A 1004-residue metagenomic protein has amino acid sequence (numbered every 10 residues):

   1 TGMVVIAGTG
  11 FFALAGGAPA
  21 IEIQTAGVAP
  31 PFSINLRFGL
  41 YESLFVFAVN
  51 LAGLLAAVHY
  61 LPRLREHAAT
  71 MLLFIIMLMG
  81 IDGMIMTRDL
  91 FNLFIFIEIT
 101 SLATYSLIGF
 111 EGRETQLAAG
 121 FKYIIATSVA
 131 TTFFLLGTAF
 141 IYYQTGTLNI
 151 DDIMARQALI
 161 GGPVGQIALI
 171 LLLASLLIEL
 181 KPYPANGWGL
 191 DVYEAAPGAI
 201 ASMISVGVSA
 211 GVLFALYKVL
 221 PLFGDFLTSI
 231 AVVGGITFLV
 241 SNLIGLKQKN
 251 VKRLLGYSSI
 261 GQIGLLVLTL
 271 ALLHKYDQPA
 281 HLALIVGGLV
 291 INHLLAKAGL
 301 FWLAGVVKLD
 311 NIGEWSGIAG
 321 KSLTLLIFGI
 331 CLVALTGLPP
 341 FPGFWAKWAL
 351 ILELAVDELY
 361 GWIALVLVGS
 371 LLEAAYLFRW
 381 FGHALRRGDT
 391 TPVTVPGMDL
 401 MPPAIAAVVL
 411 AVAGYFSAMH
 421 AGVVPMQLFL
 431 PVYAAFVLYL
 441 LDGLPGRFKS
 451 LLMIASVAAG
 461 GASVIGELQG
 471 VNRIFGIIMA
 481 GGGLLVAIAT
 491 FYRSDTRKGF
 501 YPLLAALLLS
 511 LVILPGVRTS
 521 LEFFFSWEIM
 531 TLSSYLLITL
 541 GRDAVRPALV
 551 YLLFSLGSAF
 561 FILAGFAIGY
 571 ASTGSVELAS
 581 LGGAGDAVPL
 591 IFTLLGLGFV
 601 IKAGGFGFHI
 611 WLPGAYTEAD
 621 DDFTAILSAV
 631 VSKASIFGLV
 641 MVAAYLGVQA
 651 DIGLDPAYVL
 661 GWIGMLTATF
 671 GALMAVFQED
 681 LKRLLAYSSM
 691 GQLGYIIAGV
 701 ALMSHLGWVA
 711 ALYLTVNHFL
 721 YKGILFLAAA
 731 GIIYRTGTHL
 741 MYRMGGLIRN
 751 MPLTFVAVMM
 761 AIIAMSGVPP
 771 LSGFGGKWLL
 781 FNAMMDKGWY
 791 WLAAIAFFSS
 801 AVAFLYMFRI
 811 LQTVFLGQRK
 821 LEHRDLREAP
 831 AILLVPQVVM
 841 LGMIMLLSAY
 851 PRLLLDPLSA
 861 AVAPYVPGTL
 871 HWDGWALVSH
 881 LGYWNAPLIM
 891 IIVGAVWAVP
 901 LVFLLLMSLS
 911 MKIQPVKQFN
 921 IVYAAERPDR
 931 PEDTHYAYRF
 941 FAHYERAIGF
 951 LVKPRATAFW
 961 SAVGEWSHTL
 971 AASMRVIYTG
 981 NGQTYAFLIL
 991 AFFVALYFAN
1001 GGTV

Functional and structural regions predicted by a protein language model:
T1-F74, D151-A155, M419-L504, S575 (+5 more regions): Transmembrane helix-loop-helix hairpins at membrane boundaries of multipass inner-membrane proteins
T1-G2, A118-S128, K321-T324, M398-A404 (+5 more regions): Alpha-helical transmembrane segments and their helix-start/interface "positive-inside/aromatic belt" motifs in integral
G2-A13, S128-L135, C331-A334, A406-G414 (+4 more regions): Hydrophobic alpha-helical membrane-insertion segments
I23-F38, N186, Q469-G470, L870-Y883 (+1 more regions): Juxtamembrane membrane-water interface segments that cap and precede transmembrane helices
L55-L64, A68-M71, M79-F91, Y105-W348 (+6 more regions): Hydrophobic transmembrane alpha-helices and their helix-loop junctions in integral membrane proteins
I260, D399-A418, M690, M843 (+1 more regions): Final/C-terminal transmembrane alpha-helix of multipass membrane proteins
L332-L350, V408-G422, I762-L779, L841-V862 (+1 more regions): Alpha-helical transmembrane segments and their membrane-interface junctions in multi-pass membrane proteins
G397, H420-V424, L854-V893, L901-V1004: Aromatic-capped, Gly/Pro-kinked transmembrane alpha-helices
